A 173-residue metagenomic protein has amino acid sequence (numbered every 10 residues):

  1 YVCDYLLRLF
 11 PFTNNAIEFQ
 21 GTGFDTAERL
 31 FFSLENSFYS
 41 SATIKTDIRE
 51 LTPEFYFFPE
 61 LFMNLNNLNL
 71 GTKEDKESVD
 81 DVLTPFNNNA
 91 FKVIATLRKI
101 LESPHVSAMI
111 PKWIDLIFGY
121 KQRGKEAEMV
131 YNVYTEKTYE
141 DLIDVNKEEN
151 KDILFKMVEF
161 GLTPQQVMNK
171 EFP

Functional and structural regions predicted by a protein language model:
Y1-P173: Long, non-catalytic protein-protein interaction scaffolds
